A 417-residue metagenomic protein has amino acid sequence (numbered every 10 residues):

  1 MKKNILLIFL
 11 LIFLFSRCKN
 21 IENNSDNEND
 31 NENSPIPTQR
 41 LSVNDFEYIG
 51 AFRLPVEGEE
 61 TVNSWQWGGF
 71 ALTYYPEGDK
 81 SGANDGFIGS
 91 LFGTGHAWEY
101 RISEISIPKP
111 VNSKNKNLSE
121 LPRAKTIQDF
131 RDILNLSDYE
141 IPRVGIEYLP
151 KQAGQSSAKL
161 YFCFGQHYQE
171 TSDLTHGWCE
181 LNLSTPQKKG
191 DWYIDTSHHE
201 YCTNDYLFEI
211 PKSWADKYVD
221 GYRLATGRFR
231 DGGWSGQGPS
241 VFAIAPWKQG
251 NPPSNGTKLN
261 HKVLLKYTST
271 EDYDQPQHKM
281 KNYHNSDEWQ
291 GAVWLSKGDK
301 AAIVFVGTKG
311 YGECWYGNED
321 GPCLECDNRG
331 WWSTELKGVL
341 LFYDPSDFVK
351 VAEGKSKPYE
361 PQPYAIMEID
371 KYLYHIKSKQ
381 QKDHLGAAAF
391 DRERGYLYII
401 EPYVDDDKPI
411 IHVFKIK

Functional and structural regions predicted by a protein language model:
N4, R17, G354: Functionally constrained cores in energy, signaling, and assembly domains
I5-F13: Sec-dependent N-terminal signal peptides
F13-R17, G78: N-terminal processing/targeting junctions
S16-I36: Bacterial Sec-dependent N-terminal signal peptides
N31-K417: Sequence/structural signature of beta-propeller domains
